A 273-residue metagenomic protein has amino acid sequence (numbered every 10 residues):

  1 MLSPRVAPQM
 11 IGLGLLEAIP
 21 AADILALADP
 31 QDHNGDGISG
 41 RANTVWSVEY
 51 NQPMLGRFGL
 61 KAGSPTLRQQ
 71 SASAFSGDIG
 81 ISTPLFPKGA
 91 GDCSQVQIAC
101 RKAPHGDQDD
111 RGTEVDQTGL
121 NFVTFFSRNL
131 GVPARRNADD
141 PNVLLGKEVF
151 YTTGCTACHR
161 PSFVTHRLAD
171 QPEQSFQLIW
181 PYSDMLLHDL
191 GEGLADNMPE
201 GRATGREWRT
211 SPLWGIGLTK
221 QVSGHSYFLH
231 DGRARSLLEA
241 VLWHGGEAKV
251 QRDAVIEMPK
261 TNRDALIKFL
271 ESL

Functional and structural regions predicted by a protein language model:
M1-L273: Periplasmic c-type cytochrome electron-transfer domains
